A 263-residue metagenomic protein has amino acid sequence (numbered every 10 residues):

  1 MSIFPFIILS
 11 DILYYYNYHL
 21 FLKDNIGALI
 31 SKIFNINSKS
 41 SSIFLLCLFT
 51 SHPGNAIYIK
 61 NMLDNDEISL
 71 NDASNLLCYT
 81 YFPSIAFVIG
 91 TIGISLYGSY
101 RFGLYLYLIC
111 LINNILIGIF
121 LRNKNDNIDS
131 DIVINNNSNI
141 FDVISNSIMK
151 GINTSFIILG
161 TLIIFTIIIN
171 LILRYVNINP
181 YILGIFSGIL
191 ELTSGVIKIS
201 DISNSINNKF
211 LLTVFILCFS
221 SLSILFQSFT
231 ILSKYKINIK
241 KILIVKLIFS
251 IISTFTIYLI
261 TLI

Functional and structural regions predicted by a protein language model:
M1, P5-I57: Membrane helical hairpin/interfacial module
M1-I12, L104-I182, I251, F255 (+1 more regions): Selected transmembrane alpha-helices and immediately adjacent juxtamembrane segments of polytopic inner-membrane
M1-I3, Y81-I85, N137-N139, G188-V196 (+1 more regions): Small-residue-rich segments of transmembrane alpha-helices in multi-pass membrane proteins, especially helix faces
S2, F6-S10, H19, N55-A56 (+5 more regions): Alpha-helical transmembrane segments of polytopic integral membrane proteins, especially the permease/helical cores
L13-H19, G90-I92, I168-N179, I197-N207 (+2 more regions): Transmembrane helix-loop junctions in multi-pass membrane proteins
Y18-F34, M62, N136, I140-S155 (+3 more regions): Hydrophobic alpha-helical segments of integral membrane proteins, encompassing both true transmembrane helices
I33-Y97, F186-L232: Alpha-helical membrane segments and immediately flanking helix-loop junctions that form or couple to the substrate/ion
I85-G90, C110-I115, N207-I263: C-terminal transmembrane helix pair
